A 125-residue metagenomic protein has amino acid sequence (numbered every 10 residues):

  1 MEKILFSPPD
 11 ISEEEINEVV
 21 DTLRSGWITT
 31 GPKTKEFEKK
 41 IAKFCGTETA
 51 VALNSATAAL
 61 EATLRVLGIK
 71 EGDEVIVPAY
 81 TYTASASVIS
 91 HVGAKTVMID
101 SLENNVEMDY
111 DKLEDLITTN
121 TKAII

Functional and structural regions predicted by a protein language model:
M1-I28, P32: N-terminal "arm"/small-domain region of PLP-dependent enzymes with the aminotransferase-like
W27-E74, V88-V92, M98-D100: Phosphate-binding glycine-rich loop
A79, S101: Conserved active-site segment of CheY-like receiver
T81-A86: Conserved coil-to-alpha-helix start sites within the AMP-binding
N104-I125: Active-site phosphate-binding strand-loop segment of PLP-dependent enzymes
